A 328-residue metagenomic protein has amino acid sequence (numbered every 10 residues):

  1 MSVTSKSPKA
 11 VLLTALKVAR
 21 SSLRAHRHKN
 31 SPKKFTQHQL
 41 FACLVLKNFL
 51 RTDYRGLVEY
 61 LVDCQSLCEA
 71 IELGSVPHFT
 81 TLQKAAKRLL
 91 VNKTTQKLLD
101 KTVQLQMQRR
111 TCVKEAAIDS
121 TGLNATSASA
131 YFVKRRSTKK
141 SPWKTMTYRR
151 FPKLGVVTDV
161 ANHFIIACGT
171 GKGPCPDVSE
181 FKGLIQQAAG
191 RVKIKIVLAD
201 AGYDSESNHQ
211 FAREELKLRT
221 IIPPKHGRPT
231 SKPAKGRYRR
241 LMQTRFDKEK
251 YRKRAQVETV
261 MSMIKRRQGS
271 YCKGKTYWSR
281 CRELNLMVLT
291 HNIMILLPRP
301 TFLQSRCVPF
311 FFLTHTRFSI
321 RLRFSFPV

Functional and structural regions predicted by a protein language model:
S2-L50: Basic, short loop/linker segments at the boundary and entry of helix-turn-helix/winged-helix-like folds
N30-H38, K144-T147, K275-L284: Structural motif
P32, F49, Q83-E214, P309: Polybasic low-complexity intrinsically disordered regions
R55-A70: DNA-recognition alpha helix
A70-L90: Major-groove recognition helix of helix-turn-helix-like DNA-binding domains
A201-G269: Helix-centered, glycine/charged polyanion-binding patches within enzymatic domains that contact phosphate-containing
D247-V328: Basic, amphipathic alpha-helical segments enriched in Lys/Arg and hydrophobic/aromatic residues
